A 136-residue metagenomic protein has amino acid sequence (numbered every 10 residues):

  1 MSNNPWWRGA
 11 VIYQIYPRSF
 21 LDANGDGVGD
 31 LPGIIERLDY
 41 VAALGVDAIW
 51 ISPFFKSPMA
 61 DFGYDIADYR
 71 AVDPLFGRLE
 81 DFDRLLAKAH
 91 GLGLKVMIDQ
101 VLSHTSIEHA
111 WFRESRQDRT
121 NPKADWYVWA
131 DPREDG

Functional and structural regions predicted by a protein language model:
M1-G136: Acidic/aromatic-lined carbohydrate-recognition and catalytic surfaces of CAZymes acting on diverse glycans
